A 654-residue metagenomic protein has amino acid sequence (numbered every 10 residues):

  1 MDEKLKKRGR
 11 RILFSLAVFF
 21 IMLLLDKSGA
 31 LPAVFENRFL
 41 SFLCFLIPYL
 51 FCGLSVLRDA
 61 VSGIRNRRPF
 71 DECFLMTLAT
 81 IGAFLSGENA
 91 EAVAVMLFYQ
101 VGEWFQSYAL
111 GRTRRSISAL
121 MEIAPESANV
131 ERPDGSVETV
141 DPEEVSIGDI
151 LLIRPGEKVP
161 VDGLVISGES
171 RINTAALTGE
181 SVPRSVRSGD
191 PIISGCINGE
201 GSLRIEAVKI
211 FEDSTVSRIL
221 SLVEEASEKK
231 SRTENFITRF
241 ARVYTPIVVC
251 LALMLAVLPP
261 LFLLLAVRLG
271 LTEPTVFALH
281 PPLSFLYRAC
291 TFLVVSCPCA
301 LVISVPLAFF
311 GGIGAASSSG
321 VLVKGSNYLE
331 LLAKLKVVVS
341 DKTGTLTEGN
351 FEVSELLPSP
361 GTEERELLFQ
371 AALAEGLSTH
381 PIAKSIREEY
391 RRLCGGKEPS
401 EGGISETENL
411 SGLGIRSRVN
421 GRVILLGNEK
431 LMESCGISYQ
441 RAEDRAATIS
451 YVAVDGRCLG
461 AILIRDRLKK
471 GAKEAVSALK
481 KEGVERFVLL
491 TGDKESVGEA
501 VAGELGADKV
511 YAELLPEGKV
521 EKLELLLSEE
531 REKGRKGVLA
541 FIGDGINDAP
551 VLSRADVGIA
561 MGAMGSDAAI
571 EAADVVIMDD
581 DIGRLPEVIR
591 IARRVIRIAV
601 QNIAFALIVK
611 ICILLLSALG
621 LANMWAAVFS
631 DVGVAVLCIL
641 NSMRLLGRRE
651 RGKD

Functional and structural regions predicted by a protein language model:
M1-A17, L43, L54-A83, L220-M254 (+5 more regions): Soluble-to-membrane junctions at the N-terminal ends of transmembrane alpha-helices in multi-pass ion-transporting
D2-S127, K230, R239, P246 (+4 more regions): Transmembrane helix-loop-helix hairpins at the membrane interface
L24-L25, G29-F35, D59-R65, I81-S86 (+10 more regions): Membrane-embedded alpha-helical bundles of multi-pass transporters
V61-P69, Y108-S118, V267-L269, S304-S326 (+1 more regions): Juxtamembrane helix-loop transition segments at the membrane interface in multi-pass membrane proteins
M96-P155, V186, G320-V323, R391 (+5 more regions): Juxtamembrane coupling segments of multi-pass membrane pumps/enzymes
Q100, V243, P274-A300, V628-I639: Small-residue-enriched core segments of transmembrane alpha-helices in multipass membrane transport and channel
A119-D213, S217, N327-A371, R418: Conserved cytosolic catalytic loops of P-type ATPases
A119-L120, D134, S326-N547, V551-V557 (+2 more regions): Cytosolic catalytic headpiece
